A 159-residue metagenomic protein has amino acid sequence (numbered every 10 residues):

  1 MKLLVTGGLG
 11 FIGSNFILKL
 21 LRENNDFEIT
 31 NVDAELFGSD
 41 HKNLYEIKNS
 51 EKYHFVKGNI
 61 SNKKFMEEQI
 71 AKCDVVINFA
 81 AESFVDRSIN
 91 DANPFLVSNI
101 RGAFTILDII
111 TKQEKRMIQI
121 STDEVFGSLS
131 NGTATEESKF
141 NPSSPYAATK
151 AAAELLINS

Functional and structural regions predicted by a protein language model:
M1-S159: N-terminal Rossmann-like NAD(P)+-binding domain of SDR-like oxidoreductases, especially those catalyzing
